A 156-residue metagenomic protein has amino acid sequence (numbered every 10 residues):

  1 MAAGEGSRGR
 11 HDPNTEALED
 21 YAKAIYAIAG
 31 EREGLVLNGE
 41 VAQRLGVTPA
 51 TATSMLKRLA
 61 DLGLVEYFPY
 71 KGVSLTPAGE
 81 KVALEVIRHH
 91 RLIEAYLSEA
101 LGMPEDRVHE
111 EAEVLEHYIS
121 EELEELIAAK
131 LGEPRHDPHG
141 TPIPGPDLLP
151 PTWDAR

Functional and structural regions predicted by a protein language model:
D12-V47: N-terminal helix-turn-helix DNA-binding core of bacterial DNA-binding proteins
Q43, A60-D61, E99: Alpha-helical residues within the helix-turn-helix
L56-K57: Short, hydrophobic-biased segments on the C-terminal half of alpha helices that form "recognition helices"
A60-P69: A short, conserved structural fragment
K71-H90: Basic, amphipathic "hinge/linker" alpha-helix immediately C-terminal to the N-terminal HTH DNA-binding motif
E116-R156: C-terminal regulatory/oligomerization modules of transcriptional regulators
